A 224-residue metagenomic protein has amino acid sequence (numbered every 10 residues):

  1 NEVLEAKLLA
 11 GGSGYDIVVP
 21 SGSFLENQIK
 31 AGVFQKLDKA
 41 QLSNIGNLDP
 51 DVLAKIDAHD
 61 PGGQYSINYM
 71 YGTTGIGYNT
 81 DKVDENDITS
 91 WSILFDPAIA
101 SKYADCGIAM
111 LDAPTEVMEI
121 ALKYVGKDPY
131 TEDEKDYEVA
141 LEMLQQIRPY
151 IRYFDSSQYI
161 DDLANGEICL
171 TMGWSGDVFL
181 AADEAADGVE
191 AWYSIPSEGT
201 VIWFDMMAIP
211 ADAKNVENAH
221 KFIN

Functional and structural regions predicted by a protein language model:
N1-N27: Early extracytoplasmic/lumenal segment of secretory-pathway proteins
L8, Q28, D162-A164, I209: Hydrophobic residues within well-ordered alpha-helices
A10-V18, V33-Q35, A104-C106, N165-G173: Alpha-to-beta junction loops
G22-Q35, L53, A58-T89, T115-V125 (+1 more regions): Periplasmic solute-binding protein
E26, A109-A121, V125-S194: Ligand-binding pocket segment of bilobal, Venus flytrap-like solute-binding proteins
D81-T89, S101-K102, G126-E132, A213-A219: Short helix-loop capping/hinge motifs at secondary-structure junctions, enriched in acidic/polar residues
I93-D112, V125: Short loop->beta-strand "edge-of-pocket" segments that line small-molecule binding or catalytic clefts across diverse
F154, G173, D177, E184-N224: Extracytoplasmic/periplasmic substrate-recognition and gating elements
